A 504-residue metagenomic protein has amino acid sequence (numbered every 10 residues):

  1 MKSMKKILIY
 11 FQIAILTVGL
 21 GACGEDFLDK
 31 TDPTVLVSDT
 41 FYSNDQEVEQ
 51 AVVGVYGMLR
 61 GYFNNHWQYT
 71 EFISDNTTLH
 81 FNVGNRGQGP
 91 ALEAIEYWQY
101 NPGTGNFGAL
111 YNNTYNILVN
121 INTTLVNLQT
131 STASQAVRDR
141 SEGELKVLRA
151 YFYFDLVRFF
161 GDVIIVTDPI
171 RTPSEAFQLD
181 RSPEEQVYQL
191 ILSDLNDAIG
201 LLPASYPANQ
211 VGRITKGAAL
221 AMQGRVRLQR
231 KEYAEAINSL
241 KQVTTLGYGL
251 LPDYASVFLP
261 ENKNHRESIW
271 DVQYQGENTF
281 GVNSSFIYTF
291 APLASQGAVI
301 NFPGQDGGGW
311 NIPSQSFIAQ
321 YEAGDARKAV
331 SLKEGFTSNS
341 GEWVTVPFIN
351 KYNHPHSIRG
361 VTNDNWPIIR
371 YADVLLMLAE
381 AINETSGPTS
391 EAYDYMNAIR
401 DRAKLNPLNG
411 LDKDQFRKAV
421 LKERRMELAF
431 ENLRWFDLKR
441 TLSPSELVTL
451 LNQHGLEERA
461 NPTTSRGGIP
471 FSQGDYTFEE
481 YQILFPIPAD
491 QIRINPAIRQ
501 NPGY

Functional and structural regions predicted by a protein language model:
K2, C23-S74, E185, N262 (+1 more regions): Acidic, glycine-rich segments characteristic of secretory precursors and extracytoplasmic regions
C23-F27, Y56, H80-G87, N101-T104 (+6 more regions): Long, intrinsically disordered, low-complexity segments
D39, N65-N85, V163-D168, E175 (+6 more regions): Short, surface-exposed recognition loops and adjoining beta-strand edges that mediate ligand/DNA contacts, enriched
E49, G57-F63, G87-F160, S182-Q186 (+4 more regions): Conserved, well-structured interaction surfaces
N85, A91-Q99, Q315-R370: Flexible, polar/acidic helix-loop-strand segments at domain edges
Y188, Y233, P388-T389: TPR-repeat structural position
